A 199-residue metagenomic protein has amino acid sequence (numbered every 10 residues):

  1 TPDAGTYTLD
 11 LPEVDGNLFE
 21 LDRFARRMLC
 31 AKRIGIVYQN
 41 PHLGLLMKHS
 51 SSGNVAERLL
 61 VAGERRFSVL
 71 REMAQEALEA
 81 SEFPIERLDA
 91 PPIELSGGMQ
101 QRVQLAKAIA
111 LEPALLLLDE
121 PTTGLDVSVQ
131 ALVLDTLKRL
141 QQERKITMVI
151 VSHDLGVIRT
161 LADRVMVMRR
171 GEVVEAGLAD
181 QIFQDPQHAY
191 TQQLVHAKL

Functional and structural regions predicted by a protein language model:
T6-M28, I182: ABC ATPase NBD Q-loop/coupling interface
I34-I36, F83, R170, Q184-L199: C-terminal boundary and immediately downstream tail of ABC-type ATPase nucleotide-binding domains
V69-E86, V195: Conserved ABC ATPase "signature" region
P91-L95, M99: Conserved ABC ATPase signature
E112: Conserved catalytic motifs of ABC-family nucleotide-binding domains
I158-T160: A short, surface-exposed alpha-helical micro-motif characterized by mixed small hydrophobic and charged/polar residues
V173-G177: ABC ATPase "signature
